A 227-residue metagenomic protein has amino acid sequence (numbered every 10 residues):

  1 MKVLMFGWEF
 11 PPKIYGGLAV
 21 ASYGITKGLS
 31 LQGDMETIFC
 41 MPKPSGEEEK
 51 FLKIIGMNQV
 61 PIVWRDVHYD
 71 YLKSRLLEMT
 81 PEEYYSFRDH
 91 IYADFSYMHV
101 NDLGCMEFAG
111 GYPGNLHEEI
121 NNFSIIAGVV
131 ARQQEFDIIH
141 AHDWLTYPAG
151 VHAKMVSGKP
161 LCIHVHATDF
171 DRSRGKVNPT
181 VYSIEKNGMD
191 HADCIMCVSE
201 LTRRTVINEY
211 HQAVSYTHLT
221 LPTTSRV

Functional and structural regions predicted by a protein language model:
M1-Y15, C40-K43: Nucleotide-activated donor-dependent transferases that construct or modify glycoconjugates
V3, I138-H140, Y147, V151-D171 (+1 more regions): Active-site proximal beta-strand in glycosyltransferases
L18-S30: Short amphipathic alpha-helix
Q32-A131: A conserved catalytic-core segment of Leloir-type glycosyltransferases
E119-I126, K159-C162, F170-N187: Nucleotide-sugar donor phosphate/pyrophosphate-binding loop at the beta->alpha transition of glycosyltransferases
G128-Q133, M155, N178-I195: Membrane-proximal helix-turn-helix segments that form the acceptor-binding/catalytic region of lipid-linked
Y182, G188-Y216: A short, active-site helix/loop in glycosyltransferases that binds the activated sugar's phosphate group
T217-T223: Conserved small/polar residues in nucleotide/adenosyl-binding loops
